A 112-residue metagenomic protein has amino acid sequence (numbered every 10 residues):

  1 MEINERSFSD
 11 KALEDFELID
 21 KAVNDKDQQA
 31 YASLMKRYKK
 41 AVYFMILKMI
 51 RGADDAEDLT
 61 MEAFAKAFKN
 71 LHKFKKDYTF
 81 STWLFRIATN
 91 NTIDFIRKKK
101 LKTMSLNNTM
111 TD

Functional and structural regions predicted by a protein language model:
M1-K40: N-terminal module of bacterial RNA polymerase sigma factors
K11-F16, K102-D112: Internal acidic/polar
N24, F64-T79, K98-K100: Sigma70-family region 2
Q28, A53, E57, L71-D77 (+1 more regions): A short, glycine- and basic residue-enriched loop/turn that sits immediately adjacent to a domain's principal
L34, Y38, V42, A63 (+1 more regions): Residue-level preference for hydrophobic side chains embedded in well-ordered alpha helices
M35-A53, N70: Amphipathic, Lys/Arg- and hydrophobic-enriched alpha-helical face
K73-K75, R86-L106: Arg/Lys-rich amphipathic alpha helix in sigma70-family domain 2
